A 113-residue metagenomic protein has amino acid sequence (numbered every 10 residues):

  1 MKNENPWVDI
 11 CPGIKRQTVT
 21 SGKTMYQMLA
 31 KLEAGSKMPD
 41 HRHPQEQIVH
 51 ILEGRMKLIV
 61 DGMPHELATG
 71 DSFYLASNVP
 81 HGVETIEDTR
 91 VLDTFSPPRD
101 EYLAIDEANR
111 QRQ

Functional and structural regions predicted by a protein language model:
M1-T24, A104-Q113: A short, N-terminal "cap"/entry segment at the start of jelly-roll beta-barrel domains of the cupin/DSBH fold
K23-M25, E33-G35, E53-R55, P64 (+1 more regions): Short, charged/polar surface micro-motifs in flexible loops or helix N-caps
M28-R42: Conserved short histidine dyad/triad with adjacent acidic residue
K37-M38, G54-I59, F73: Short beta-strand segments in beta-sandwich/barrel cores
Q45-M56, D61: Glycine- and acidic-residue-biased ligand/ion/polar-headgroup-sensing regions
L52-E53, A68-T69, E87: A cytosolic small-molecule/anion-sensing beta-strand core signal
G62-S77: Short acidic-glycine-tyrosine-enriched beta hairpin
S77-E101: Ligand-binding loop in jelly-roll beta-barrel domains
